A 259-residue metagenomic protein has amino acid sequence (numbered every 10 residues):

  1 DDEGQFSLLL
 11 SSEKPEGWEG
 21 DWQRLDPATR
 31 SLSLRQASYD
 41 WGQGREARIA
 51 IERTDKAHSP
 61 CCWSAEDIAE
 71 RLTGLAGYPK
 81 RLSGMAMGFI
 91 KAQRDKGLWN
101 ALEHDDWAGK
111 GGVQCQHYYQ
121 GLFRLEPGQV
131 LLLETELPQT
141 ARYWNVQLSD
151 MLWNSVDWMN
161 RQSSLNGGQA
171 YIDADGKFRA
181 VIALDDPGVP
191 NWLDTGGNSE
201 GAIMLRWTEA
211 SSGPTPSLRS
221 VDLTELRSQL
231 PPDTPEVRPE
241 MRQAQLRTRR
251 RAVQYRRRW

Functional and structural regions predicted by a protein language model:
D1-W259: A compositional/structural signature for long, glycine/proline-rich flexible linkers and loops on extracytoplasmic
